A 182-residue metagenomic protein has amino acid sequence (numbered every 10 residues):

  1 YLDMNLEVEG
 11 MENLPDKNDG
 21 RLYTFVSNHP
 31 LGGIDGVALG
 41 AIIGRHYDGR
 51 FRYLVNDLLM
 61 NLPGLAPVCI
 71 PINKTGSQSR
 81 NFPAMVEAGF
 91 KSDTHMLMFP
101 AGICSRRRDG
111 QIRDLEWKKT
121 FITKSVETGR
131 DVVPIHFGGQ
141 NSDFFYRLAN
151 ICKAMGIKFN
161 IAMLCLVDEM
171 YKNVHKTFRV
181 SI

Functional and structural regions predicted by a protein language model:
Y1-M11, Y47-A84: Membrane-interfacial amphipathic helices and adjacent loop/beta segments that form the lipid-substrate binding surface
Y1-Y23, H29, I34-A38, D48 (+2 more regions): Membrane-anchoring hydrophobic helices of lipid-metabolizing enzymes
R21-S27, T94-P100, R130: Generic beta-sheet signal
H29-G33, C104-S105, Q140: Gly/Ser/Thr-rich loops at beta-strand to alpha-helix junctions that form or flank small-molecule/cofactor-binding
G36-A38, G64-P67, N81-F82, P100-A101 (+2 more regions): A short secondary-structure junction signal
G40-Y47, V126-E127: Short, surface-exposed basic-aromatic patches at helix termini and helix-loop junctions that form
P83-K91: Short amphipathic alpha-helices and their capping/turn segments at secondary-structure boundaries
H95, R108-I182: A cross-family acyltransferase "interaction/gating" segment
